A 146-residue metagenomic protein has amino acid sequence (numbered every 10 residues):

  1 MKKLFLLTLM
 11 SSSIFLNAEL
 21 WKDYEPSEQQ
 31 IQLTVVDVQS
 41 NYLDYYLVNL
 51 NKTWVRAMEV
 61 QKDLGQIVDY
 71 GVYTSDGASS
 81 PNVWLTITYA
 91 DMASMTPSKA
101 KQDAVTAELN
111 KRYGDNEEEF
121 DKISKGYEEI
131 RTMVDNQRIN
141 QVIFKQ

Functional and structural regions predicted by a protein language model:
K3-S13: Sec-dependent N-terminal signal peptides
I14-A18: C-terminal segment of classical bacterial N-terminal signal peptides
E19-Y24, M58-W84, P97: Short, glycine- and small/hydrophobic-rich beta-strand elements in well-ordered beta-sheets
E19-Y45: Immediate post-signal-peptide N-terminus of mature secreted/exported proteins
Q39, L43-L47, N51, A78 (+2 more regions): Solvent-exposed, acidic/flexible segments
Y42-V68: Short amphipathic alpha-helical segments
V60-V68, T88-N140: An amphipathic, aromatic/His-enriched active-site/gating alpha helix that lines ligand/cofactor pockets
K145-Q146: Short, solvent-exposed mixed-charge patches
